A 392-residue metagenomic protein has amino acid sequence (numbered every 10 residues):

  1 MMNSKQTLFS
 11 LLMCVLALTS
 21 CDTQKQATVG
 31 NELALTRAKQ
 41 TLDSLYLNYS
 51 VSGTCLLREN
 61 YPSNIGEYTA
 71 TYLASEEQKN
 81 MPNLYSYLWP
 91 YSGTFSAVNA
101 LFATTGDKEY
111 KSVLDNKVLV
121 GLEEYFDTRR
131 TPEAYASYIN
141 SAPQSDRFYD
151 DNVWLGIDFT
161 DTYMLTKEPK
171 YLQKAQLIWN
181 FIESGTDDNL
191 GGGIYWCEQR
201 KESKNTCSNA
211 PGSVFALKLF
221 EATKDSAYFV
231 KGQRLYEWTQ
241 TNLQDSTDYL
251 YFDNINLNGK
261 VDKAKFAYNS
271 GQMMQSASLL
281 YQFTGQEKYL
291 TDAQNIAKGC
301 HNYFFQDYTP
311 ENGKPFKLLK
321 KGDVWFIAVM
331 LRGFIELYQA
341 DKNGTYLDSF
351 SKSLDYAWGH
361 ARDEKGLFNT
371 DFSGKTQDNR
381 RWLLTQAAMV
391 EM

Functional and structural regions predicted by a protein language model:
M1-F9: Bacterial N-terminal signal peptides that target proteins for export
A17-S20: C-terminal motif of bacterial Sec signal peptides marking the signal peptidase cleavage site
D22-A27: Bacterial lipoprotein signal-peptidase II cleavage site
V29-A97, L101-D150, K204, N295 (+1 more regions): CBM-like carbohydrate-recognition segments
S92-K108, W154-E168, P211-D225, Q272-Q286 (+2 more regions): Well-ordered alpha-helical scaffold segments within catalytic/enzyme domains
K111-L219, S226-V230: Extended ligand-binding groove/face enriched in aromatic
C207-G212, A216-L219, Y228-L280: Active-site cradle of extracellular carbohydrate-active enzymes
N269-T284, Y289-F305: Oxyanion-binding "anion nests"
